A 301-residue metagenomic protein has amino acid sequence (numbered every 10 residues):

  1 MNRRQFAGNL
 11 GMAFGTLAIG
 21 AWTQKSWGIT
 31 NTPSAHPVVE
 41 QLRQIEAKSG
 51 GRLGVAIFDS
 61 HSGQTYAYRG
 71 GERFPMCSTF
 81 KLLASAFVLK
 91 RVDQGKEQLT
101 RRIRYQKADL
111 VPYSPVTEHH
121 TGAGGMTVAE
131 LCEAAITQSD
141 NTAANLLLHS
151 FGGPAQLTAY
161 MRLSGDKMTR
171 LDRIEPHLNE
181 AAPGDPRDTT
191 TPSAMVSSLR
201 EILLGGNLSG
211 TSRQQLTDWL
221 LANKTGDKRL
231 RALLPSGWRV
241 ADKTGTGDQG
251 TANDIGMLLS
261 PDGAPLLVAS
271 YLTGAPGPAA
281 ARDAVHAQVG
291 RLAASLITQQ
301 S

Functional and structural regions predicted by a protein language model:
N2-G15, S26-L42, H149-S150, P154-A155 (+2 more regions): Structured C-terminal helix/loop/strand segments within mature extracytoplasmic catalytic/sensor domains
S26-R73: Beta-lactamase-like hydrolase cores
E46-S49, A86-K96, K107, I136-S139 (+7 more regions): Sec/Tat-exported extracytoplasmic proteins
G54-F58, A67, L83, R104 (+2 more regions): Soluble periplasmic/extracytoplasmic beta-strand elements of cell-envelope proteins
G63, P75-I103, A135, V268: Active-site SXXK
Q94-H120: Short, glycine/proline-biased beta-turn/loop segments that scaffold the active-site neighborhood
L110-L146, P154, D188: Conserved catalytic neighborhood of penicillin-recognizing serine enzymes
C132, N145-N207: Mid-domain, small-residue-enriched loop/turn segments at the edges of structured enzyme/sensor domains
